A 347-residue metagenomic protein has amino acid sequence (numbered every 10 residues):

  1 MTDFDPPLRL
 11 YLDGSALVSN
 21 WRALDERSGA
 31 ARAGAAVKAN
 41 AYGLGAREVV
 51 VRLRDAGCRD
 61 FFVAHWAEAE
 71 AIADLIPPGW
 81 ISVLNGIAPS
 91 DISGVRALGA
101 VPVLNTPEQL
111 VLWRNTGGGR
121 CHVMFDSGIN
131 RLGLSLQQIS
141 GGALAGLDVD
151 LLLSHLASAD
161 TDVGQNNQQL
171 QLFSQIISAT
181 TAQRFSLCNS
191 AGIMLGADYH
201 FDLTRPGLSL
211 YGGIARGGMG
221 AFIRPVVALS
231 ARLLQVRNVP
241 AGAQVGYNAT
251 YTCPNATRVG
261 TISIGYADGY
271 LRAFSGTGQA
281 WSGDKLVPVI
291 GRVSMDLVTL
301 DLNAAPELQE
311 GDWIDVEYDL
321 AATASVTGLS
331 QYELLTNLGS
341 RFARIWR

Functional and structural regions predicted by a protein language model:
T2-G14, V18-W21, E68, I87-P89 (+3 more regions): Active-site anion/phosphate-binding pocket segments in diverse small-molecule metabolic enzymes
D3-F4, L8-S19, E26-I176, T181-S186 (+1 more regions): Active-site-proximal beta-alpha core segment in soluble small-molecule metabolic enzymes
